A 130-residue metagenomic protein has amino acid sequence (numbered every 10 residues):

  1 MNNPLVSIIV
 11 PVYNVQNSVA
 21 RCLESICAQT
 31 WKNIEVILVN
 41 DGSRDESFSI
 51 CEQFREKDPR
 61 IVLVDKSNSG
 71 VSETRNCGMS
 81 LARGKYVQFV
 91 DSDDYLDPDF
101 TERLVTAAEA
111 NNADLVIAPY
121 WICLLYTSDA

Functional and structural regions predicted by a protein language model:
M1-S128: Nucleotide-sugar donor-binding/catalytic module of glycosyltransferases that assemble extracellular/cell-envelope
